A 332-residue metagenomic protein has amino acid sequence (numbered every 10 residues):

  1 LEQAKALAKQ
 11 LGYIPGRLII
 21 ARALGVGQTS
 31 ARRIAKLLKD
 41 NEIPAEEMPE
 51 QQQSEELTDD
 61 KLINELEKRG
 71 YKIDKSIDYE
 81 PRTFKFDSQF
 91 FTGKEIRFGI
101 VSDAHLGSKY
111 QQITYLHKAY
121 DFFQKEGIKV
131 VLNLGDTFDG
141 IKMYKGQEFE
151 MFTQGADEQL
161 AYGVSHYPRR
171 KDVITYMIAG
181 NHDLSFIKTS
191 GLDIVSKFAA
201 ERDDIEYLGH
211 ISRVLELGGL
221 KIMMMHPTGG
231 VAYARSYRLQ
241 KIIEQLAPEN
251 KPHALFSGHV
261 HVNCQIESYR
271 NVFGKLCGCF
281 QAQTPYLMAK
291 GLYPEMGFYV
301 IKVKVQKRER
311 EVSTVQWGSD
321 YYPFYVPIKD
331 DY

Functional and structural regions predicted by a protein language model:
L1-I100: Acidic, histidine-bearing metal-coordination/catalytic regions of metal-dependent phosphoesterases
R82, S212-R213, Y299: Residue-level detector of beta-strand structural context in well-folded domains
K85-F86, T92, V101, L106-G209: Core catalytic region of metal-dependent phosphoesterases/phosphodiesterases, especially metallo-beta-lactamase-like
F86-G99, V214-M223, Y269-V272: Beta-strand-turn-beta hairpins that frame and shape the catalytic cleft of phosphate-ester-processing enzymes
F98-I100, L132, Y176, I222-H226 (+1 more regions): Structural motif
I187-Y237: An acidic, phosphate/nucleotide-engaging active-site surface
K221-W317: Conserved beta-sheet core of the metallophosphoesterase superfamily
R308-Y332: C-terminal accessory extensions appended to soluble enzyme cores
